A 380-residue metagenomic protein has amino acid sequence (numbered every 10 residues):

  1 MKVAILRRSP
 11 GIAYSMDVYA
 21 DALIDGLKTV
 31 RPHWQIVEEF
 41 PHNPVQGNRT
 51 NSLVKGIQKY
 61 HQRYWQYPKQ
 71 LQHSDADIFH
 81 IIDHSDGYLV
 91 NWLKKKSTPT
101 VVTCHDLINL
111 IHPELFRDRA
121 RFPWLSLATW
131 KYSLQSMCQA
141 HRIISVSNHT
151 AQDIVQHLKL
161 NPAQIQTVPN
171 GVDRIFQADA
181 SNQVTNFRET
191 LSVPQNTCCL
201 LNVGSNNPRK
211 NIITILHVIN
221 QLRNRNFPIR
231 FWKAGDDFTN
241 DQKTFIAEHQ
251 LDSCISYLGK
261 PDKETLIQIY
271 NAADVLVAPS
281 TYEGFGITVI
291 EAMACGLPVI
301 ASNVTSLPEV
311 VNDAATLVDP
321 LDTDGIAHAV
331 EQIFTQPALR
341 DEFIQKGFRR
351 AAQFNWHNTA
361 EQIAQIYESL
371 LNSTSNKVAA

Functional and structural regions predicted by a protein language model:
M1-A380: Carbohydrate transferase catalytic cores enriched for Leloir-type hexosyltransferases
